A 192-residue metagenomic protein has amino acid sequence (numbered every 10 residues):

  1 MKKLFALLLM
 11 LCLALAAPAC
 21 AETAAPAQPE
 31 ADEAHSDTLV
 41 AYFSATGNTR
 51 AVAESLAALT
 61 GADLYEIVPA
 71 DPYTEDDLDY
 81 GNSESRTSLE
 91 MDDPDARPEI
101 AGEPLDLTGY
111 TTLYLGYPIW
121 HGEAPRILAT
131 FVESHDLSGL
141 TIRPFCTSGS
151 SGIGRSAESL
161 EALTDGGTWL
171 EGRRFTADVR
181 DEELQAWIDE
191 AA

Functional and structural regions predicted by a protein language model:
M1-L8: Positively charged n-region of N-terminal signal peptides that target proteins for export
L4, C20-A192: Active-site-proximal alpha-helix that buttresses catalytic centers in soluble enzyme cores
L8-A16: Bacterial N-terminal signal peptides
